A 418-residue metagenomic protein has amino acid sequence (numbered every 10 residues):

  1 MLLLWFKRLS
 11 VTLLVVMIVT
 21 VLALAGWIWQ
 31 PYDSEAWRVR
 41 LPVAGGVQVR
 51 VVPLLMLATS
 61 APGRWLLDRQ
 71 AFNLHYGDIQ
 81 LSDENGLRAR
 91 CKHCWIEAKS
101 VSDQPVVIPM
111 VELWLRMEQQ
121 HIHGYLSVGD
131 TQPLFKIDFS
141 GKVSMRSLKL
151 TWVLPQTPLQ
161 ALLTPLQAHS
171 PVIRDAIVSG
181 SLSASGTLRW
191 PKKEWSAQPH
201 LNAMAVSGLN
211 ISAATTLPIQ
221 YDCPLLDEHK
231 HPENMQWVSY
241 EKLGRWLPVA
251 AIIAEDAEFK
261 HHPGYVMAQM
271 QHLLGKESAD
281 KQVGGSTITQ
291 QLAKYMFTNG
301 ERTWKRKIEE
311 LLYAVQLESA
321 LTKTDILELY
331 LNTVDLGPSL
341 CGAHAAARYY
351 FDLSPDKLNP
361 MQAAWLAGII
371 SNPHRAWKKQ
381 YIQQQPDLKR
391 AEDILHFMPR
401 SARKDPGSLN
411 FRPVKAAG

Functional and structural regions predicted by a protein language model:
L2-G418: Juxtamembrane regions of bacterial inner-membrane/periplasmic proteins, predominantly the peptidoglycan biogenesis
